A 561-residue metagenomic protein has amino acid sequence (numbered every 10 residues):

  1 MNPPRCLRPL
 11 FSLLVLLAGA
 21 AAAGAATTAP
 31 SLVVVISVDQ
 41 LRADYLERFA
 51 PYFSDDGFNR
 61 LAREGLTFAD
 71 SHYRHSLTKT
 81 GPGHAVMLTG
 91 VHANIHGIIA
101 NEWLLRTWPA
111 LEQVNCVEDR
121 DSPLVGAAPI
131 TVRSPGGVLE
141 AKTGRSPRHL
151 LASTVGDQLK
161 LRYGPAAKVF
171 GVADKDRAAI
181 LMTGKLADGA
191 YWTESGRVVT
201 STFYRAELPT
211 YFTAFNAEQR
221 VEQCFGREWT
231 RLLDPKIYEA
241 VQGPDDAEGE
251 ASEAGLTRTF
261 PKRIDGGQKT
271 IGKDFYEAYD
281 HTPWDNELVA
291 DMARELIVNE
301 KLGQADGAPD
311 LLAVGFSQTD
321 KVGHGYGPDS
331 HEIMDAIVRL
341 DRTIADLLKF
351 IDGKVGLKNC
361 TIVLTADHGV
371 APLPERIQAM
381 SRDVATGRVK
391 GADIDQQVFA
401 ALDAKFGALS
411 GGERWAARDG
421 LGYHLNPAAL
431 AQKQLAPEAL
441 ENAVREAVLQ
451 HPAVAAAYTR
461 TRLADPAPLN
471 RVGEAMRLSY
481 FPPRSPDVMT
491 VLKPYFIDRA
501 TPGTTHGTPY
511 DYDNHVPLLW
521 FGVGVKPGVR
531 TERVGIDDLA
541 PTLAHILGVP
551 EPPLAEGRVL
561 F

Functional and structural regions predicted by a protein language model:
P30-R42, R60-L61, M87, L159 (+7 more regions): Beta-strand elements within well-structured catalytic alpha/beta cores of enzymes that handle phosphate/sulfate esters
Y45, Y279-A305, T319-C360, E441-A443 (+2 more regions): A long, amphipathic alpha-helix that forms part of the scaffold/cap immediately adjacent to metal-dependent active
L46-G97, E102, K168-V172: Short, structured active-site-proximal loop/turn typified by the sulfatase FGly-forming signature C/S-X-P-X-R
N59-R60, A152-L161, D419-Y458, G522-G524 (+1 more regions): Non-catalytic, well-ordered alpha-helical segments in soluble enzyme domains
D70, L77-K79, H96, N101-G144 (+10 more regions): Secreted, luminal/periplasmic, and some membrane-associated catalytic domains that remodel anionic oxygen-ester
P129-R133, V138-A141, V221-V298, L302: Long, low-complexity, polar/charged, intrinsically disordered or flexibly structured peripheral segments
L161-R162, A166-A173, A179-M182, N286-K321 (+1 more regions): Active-site regions of oxyanion-processing enzymes, predominantly non-cytosolic
I180-G189, I264-E277, H281, A305-L340 (+1 more regions): Active-site His/acidic residue clusters
